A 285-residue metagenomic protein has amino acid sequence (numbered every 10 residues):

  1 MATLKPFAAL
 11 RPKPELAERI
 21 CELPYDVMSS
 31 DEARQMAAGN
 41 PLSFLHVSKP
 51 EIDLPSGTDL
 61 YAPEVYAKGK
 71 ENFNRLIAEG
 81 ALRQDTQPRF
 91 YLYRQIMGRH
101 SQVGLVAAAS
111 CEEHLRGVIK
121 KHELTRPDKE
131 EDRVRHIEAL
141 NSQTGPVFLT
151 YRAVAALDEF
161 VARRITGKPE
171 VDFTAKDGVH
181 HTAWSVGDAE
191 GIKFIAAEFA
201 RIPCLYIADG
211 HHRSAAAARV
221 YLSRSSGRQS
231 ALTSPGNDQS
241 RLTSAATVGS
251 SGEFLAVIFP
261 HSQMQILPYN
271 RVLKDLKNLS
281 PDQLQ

Functional and structural regions predicted by a protein language model:
M1-S225, G249-Q285: Surface-exposed, charge/polar-rich loops and edge strands
L222-S251: Intrinsic disorder/low-complexity segments
